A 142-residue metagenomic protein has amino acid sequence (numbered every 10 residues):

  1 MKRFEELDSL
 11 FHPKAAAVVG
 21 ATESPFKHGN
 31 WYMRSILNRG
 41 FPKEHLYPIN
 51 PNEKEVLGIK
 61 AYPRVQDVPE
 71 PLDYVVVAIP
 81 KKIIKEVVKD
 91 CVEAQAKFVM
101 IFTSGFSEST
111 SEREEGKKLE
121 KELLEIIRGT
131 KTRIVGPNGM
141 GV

Functional and structural regions predicted by a protein language model:
M1-V142: Catalytic-core regions of core metabolic enzymes, especially those transforming organic acids/acyl-group intermediates
